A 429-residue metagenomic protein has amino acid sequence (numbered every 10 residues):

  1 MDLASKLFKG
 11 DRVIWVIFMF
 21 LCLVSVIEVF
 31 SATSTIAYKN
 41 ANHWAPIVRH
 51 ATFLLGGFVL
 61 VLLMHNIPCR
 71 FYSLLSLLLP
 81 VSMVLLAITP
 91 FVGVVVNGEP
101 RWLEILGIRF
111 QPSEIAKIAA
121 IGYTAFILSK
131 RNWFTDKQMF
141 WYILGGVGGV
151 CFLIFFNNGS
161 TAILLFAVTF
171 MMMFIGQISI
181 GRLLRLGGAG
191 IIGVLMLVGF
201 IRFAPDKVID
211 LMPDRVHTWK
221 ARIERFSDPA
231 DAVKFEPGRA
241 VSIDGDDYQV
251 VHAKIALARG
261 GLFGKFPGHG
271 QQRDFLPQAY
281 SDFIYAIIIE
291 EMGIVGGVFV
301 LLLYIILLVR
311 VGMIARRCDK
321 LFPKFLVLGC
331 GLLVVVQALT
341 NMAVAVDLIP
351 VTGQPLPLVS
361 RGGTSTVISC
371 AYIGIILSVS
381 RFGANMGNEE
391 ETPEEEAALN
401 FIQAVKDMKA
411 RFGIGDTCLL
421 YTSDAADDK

Functional and structural regions predicted by a protein language model:
A4-I17: N-terminal membrane topogenic signal
W15, M19, V26, S31 (+4 more regions): Hydrophobic alpha-helical transmembrane segments of multi-pass inner membrane proteins, especially in bacterial systems
L23, D347-E391: Transmembrane alpha-helices of multi-pass inner-membrane enzymes
C151-F156, L262, T340, V346-P355 (+1 more regions): Transmembrane alpha-helix interface/packing and boundary motifs in multi-pass membrane proteins, characterized by
D244, Q249-V295: Long extracytoplasmic/lumenal interhelical loops at the membrane interface of multi-pass membrane proteins
Y421-K429: Conserved small/polar residues in nucleotide/adenosyl-binding loops
